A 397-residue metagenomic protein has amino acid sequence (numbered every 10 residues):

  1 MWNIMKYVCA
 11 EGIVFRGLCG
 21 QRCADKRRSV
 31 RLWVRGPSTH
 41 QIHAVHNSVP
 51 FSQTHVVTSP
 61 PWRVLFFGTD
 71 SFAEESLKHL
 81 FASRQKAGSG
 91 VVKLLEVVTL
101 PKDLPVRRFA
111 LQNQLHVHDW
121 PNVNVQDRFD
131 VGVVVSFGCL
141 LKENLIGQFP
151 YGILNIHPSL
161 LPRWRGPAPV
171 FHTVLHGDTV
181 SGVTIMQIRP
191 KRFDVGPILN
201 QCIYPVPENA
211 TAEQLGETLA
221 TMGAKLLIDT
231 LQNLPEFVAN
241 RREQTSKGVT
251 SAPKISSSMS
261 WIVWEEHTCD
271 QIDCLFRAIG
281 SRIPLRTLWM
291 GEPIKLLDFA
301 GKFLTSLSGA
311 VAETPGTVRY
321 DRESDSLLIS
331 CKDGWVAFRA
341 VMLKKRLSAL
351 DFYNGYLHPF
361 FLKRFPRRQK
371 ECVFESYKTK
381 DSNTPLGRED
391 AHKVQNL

Functional and structural regions predicted by a protein language model:
W2-S281, D333-A337, L343-S348, Y353-L397: One-carbon transfer enzymes
I146, L175, L288, R319-D321 (+1 more regions): Well-ordered beta-strand positions
S181, E292, D325: Short beta-strand or tight-loop elements that sit immediately N-terminal to catalytic metal-binding acidic residues
D194, I283, K295-L297: Short acidic/glycine-rich loop or secondary-structure boundary segments that cap or lie
K254, W261, M290-S308, V336-K344: A short acidic-to-branched-hydrophobic micro-motif
I262, L285-M290, L327-K332: Short acidic-hydrophobic surface loop/beta-edge motif
G280-I283, M290, E313-G316, A340-K345: NAD(P)-dinucleotide binding in Rossmann-like oxidoreductases
F303-V336, K344, N354: Low-complexity, glycine/alanine/valine/leucine- and proline-rich hydrophobic stretches
